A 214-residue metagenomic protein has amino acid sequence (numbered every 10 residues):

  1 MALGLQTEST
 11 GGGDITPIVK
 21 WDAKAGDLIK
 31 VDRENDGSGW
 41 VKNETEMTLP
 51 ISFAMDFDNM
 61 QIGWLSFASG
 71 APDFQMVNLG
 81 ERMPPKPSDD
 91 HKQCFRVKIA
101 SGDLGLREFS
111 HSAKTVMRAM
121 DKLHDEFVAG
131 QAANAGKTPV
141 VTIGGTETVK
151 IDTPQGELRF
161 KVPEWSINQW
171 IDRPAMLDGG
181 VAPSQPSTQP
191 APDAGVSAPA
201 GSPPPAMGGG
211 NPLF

Functional and structural regions predicted by a protein language model:
M1-G105, T153-F160, S166-L177: OB-fold ssDNA-binding interfaces and closely related basic DNA-contact patches used across DNA replication/repair
H91-P190: Conserved binding-pocket/active-site segment within a compact domain
G195-F214: Long, low-complexity, intrinsically disordered segments
